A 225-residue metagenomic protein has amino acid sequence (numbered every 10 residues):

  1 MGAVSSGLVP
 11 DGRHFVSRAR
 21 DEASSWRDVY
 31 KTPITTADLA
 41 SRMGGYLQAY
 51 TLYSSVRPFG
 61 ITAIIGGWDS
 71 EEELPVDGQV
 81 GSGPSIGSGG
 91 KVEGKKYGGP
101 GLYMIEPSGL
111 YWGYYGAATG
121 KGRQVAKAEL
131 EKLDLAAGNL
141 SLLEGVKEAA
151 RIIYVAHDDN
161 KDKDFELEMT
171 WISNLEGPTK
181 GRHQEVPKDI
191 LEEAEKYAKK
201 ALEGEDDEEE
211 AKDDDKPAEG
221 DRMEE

Functional and structural regions predicted by a protein language model:
M1-E225: Long, low-complexity N-terminal extensions
